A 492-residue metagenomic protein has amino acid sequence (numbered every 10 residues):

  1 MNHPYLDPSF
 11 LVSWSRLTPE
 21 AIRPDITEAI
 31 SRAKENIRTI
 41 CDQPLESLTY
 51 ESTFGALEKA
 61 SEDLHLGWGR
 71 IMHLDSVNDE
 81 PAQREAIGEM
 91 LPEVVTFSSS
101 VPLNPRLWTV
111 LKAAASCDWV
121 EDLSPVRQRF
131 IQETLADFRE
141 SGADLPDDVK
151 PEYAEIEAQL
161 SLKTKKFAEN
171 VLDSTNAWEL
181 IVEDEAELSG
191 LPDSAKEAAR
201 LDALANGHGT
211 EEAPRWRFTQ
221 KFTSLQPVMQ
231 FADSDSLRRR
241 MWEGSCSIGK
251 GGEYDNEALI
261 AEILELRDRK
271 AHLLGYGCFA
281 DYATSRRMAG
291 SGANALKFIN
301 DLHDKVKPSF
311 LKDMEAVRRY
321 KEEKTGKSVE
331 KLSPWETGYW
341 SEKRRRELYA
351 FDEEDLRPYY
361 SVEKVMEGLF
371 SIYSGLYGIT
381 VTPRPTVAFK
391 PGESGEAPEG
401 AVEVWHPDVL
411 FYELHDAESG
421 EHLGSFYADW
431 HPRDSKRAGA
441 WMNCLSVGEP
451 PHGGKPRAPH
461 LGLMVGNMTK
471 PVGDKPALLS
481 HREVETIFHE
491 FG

Functional and structural regions predicted by a protein language model:
M1-E28, R32-E35, S76-G290, K305 (+4 more regions): His/Asp/Glu-rich acidic catalytic environments and adjacent acidic regulatory segments
W14-I26, T49-F54, G252-E257, A295-I299 (+1 more regions): Membrane-entry segments of alpha-helical transmembrane domains in multi-pass membrane proteins
E35-T39, Q43, S47-Y50, F54-F97 (+2 more regions): Active-site-adjacent, His/Asp/Glu-enriched structural segments that form or flank metal-binding and acid/base networks
D79, W119-L123, T134-F138, G252 (+5 more regions): Aromatic/His-enriched, Gly/Pro-containing loop or helix-boundary segments that lie immediately adjacent to catalytic
V126, F130, Q159-K165, E169-T219 (+2 more regions): Active-site-proximal, well-structured secondary-structure segments within enzyme catalytic domains
Q230, L237, G252, E354-S361 (+1 more regions): Short histidine-centered catalytic/ligand-binding loop motif
C278, L369, M464, S480-G492: Extended, hydrophobic alpha-helical segments in both membrane/secreted and soluble proteins
S361, M468-F488: Short pre-active-site segment immediately N-terminal to the catalytic Zn-binding motif
